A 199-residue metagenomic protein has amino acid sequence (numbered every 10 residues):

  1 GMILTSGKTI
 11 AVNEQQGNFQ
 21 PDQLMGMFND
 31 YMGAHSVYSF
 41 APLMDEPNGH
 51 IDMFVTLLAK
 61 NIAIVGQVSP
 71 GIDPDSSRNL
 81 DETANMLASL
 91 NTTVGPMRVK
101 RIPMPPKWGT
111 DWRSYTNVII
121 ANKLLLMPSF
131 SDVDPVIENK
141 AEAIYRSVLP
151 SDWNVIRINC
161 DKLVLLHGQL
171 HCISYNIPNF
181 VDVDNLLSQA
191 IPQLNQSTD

Functional and structural regions predicted by a protein language model:
G1-T198: The feature marks the mature, well-folded catalytic cores of soluble enzymes
